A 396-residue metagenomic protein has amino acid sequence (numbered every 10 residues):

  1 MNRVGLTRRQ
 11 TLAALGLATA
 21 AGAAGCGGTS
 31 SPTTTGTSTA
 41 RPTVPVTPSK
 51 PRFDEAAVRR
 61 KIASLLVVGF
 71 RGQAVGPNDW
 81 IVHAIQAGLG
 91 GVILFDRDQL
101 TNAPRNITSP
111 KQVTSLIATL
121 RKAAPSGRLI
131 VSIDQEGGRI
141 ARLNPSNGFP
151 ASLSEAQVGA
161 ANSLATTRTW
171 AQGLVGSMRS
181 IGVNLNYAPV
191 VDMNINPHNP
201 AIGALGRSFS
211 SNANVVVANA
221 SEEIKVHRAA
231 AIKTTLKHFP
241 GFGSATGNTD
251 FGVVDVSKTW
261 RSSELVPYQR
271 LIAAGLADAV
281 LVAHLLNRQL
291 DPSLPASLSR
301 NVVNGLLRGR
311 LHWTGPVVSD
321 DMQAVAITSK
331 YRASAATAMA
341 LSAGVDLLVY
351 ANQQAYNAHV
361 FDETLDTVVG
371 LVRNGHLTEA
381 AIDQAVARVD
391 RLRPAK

Functional and structural regions predicted by a protein language model:
M1-L6, A13-A24: N-terminal secretory signal peptides
G22-V44: C-terminal region of N-terminal signal peptides and the immediate post-cleavage residues of exported proteins
G36-P145: N-terminal hydrophobic targeting/anchoring segments and the immediately downstream early-domain regions of hydrolases
A57, G76-D79, H83, A103-T119 (+3 more regions): Second-shell residues forming the walls of enzyme active-site clefts
S64-F70, G90-L94, V131-I133, N186-A188 (+4 more regions): Hydrophobic faces of well-ordered beta-strands that scaffold small-molecule active sites in alpha/beta enzyme cores
K111-Q112, A161-G173: Glycine-rich anion/phosphate-binding loops
R121-G148, A171-N194, V216-P240: Glycine-rich, aromatic-flanked loop segments that form ligand/cofactor-binding clefts across common enzyme folds
D366-T367, V372-K396: Mid-to-C-terminal alpha-helical segments outside catalytic/metal-binding sites
